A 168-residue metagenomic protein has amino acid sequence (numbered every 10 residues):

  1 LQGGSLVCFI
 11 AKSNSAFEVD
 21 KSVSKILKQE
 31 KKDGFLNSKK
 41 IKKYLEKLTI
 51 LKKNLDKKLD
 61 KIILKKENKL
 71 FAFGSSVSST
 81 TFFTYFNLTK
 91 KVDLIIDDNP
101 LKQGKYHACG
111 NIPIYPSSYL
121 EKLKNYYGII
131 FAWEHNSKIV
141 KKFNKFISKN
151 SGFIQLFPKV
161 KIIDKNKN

Functional and structural regions predicted by a protein language model:
Q2-L51: Flexible, glycine-/basic-rich loop-and-beta segments that form/coincide with the SAM-dependent methyltransferase
Q2-S15, N111, K159-N168: Alpha-helical subdomain
I10, T81, D98-K102: Conserved SAM-binding loop
K47-K65: A short, well-structured juxtamembrane/interface segment
I62, E67-T84: Glycine-rich adenosine-cofactor-binding loop
T81-D93: Substrate-recognition/cap helix-loop segment adjacent to the acidic, metal-dependent catalytic center of Asp-based
D93-D98, I154-Q155: Short internal beta-strands
G110-K167: Phosphate-bearing ligand-interacting subdomains that bind or position ATP/ADP/UDP/GDP/NAD(P) or nucleotide-linked
